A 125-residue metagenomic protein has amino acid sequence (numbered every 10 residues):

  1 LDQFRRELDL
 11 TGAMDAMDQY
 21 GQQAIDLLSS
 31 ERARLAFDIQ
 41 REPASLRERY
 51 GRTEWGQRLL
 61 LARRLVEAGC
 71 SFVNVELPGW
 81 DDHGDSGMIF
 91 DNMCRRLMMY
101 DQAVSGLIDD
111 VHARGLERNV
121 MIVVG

Functional and structural regions predicted by a protein language model:
L1-G125: Ligand-binding pockets and gating/stacking loops
